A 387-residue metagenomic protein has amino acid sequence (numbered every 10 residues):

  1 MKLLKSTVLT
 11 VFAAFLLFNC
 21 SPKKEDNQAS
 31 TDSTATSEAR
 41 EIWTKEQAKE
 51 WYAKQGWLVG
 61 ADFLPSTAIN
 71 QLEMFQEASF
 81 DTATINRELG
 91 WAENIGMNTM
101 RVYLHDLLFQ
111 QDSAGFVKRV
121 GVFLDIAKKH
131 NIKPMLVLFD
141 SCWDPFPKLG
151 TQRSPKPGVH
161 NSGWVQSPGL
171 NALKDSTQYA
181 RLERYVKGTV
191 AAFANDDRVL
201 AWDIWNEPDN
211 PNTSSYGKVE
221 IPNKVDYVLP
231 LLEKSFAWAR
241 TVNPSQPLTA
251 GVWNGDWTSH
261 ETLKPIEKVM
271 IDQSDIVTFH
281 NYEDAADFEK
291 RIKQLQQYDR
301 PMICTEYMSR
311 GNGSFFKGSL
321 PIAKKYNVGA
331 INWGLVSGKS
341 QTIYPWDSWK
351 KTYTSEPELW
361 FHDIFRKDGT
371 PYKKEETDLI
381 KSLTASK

Functional and structural regions predicted by a protein language model:
M1-V8: Bacterial N-terminal signal peptides that target proteins for export
L17-N19: C-terminal motif of bacterial Sec signal peptides marking the signal peptidase cleavage site
S21-Q28: Bacterial lipoprotein signal-peptidase II cleavage site
D32-T34, Q294: A beta-strand edge to alpha-helix "cap/lid" segment located at domain peripheries
S37-I276, H280, A285-D287, Y298 (+7 more regions): Active-site mouth of glycoside hydrolases
N332-G334: Replace "adjacent to P-loop NTPase cores in ATP/GTP-dependent enzymes" with "adjacent to NTP-binding cores
Q341-D347: C-terminal beta-signal and adjacent terminal beta-strands/loops of Gram-negative outer-membrane beta-barrel proteins
S382-K387: Catalytic domains of carbohydrate-active enzymes that cleave complex glycans
